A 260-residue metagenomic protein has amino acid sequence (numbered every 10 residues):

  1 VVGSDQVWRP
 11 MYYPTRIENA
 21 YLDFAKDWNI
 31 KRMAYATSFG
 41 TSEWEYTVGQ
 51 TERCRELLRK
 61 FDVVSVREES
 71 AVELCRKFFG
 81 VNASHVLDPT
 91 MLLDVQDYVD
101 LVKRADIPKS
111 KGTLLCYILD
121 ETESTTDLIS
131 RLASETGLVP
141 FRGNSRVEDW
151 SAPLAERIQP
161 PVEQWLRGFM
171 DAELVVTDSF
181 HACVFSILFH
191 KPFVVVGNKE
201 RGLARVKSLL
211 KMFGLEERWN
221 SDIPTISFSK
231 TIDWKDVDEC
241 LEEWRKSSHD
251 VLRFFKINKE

Functional and structural regions predicted by a protein language model:
V1-E260: Active-site anion-handling motifs in enzyme catalytic cores
